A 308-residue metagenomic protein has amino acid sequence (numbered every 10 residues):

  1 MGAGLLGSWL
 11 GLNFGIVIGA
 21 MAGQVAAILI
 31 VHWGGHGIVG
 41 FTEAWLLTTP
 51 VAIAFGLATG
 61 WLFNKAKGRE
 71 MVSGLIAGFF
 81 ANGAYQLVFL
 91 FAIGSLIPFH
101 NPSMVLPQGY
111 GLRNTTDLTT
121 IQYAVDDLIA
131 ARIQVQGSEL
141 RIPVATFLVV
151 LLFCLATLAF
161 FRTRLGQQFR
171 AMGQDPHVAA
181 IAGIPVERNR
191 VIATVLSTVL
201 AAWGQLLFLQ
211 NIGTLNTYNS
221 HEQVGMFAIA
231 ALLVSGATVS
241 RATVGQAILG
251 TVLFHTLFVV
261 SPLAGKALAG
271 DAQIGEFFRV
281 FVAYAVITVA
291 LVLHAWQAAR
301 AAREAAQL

Functional and structural regions predicted by a protein language model:
M1-G35, W45, I53-L57, W61-M71 (+2 more regions): Single transmembrane alpha-helix segments in multi-pass membrane proteins
L5-G23, N64-A77, Q168, V191-I192 (+4 more regions): Short, non-helical or kinked segments that cap or interrupt transmembrane helices
G37, T42, L46, L57-G94: Membrane-interface helix-loop-helix junctions at boundaries between adjacent transmembrane segments
L46, V195, A201-V280: Transmembrane alpha-helical segments in multi-pass inner-membrane proteins
F79-Q86, T146-L158, S197-Q205, A231-G236 (+2 more regions): Hydrophobic core segments of alpha-helical transmembrane domains in multi-pass membrane transport and ion-translocation
A81-F161, T217, G270-G275, A305-L308: Transmembrane helix-bundle core of multi-pass membrane transporters and related energy-transducing complexes
T120, G137-N216: Helix-loop-helix "hairpin" substructures at the membrane interface of multi-pass membrane proteins
Q174-R188, G250, L257-L308: Cytosolic-side transmembrane-helix boundaries in multi-pass membrane proteins
